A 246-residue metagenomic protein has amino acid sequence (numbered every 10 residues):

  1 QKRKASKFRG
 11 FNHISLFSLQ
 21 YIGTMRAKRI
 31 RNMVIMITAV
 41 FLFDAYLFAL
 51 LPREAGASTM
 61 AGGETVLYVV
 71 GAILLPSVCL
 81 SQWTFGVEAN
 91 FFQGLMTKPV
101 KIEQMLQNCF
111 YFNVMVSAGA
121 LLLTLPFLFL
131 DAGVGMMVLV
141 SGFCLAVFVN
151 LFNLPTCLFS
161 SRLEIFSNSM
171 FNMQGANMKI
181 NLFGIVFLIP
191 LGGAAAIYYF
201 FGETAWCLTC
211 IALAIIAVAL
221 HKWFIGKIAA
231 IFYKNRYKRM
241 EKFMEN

Functional and structural regions predicted by a protein language model:
Q1-A89, I102-N246: Hydrophobic alpha-helical transmembrane segments of membrane proteins
F92: A glycine- and small/hydrophobic-rich beta-loop-beta segment that serves as a flexible "lid/hinge" or phosphate-binding
M96-K101: Short helix-to-coil transition segments within interhelical loops that connect adjacent transmembrane helices
